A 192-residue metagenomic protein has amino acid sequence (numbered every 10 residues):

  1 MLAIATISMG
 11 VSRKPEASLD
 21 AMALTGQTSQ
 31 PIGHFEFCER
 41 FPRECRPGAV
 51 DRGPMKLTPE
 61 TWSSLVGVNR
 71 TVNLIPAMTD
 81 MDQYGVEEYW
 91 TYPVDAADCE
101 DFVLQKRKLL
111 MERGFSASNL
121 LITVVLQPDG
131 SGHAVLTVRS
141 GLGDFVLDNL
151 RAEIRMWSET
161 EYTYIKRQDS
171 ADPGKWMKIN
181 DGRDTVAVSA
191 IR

Functional and structural regions predicted by a protein language model:
M1-S8: Bacterial N-terminal signal peptides
V11-R192: A structural boundary/capping signal
